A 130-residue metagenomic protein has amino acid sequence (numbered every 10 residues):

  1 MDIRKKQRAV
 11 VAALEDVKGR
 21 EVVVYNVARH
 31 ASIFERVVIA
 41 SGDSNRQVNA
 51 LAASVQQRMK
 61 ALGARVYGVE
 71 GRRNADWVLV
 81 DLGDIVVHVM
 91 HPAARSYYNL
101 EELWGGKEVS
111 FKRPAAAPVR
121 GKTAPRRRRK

Functional and structural regions predicted by a protein language model:
M1-F34, D43-V78, P92-A94, E101-K130: Polybasic/polar functional segments that serve as interface/processing modules
E35, D84: Conserved acidic residues
V80-L82: Active-site beta-strand termini and strand-to-loop segments that position acidic
